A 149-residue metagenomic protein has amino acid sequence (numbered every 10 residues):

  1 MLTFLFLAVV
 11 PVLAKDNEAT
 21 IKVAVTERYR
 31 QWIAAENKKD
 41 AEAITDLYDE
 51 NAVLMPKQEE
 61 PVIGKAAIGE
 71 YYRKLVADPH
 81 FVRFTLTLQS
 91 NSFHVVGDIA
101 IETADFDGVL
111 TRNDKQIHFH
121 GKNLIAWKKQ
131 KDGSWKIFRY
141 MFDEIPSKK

Functional and structural regions predicted by a protein language model:
M1-V9: Bacterial N-terminal signal peptides
L13-D46, V53-K149: A beta-strand edge to alpha-helix "cap/lid" segment located at domain peripheries
